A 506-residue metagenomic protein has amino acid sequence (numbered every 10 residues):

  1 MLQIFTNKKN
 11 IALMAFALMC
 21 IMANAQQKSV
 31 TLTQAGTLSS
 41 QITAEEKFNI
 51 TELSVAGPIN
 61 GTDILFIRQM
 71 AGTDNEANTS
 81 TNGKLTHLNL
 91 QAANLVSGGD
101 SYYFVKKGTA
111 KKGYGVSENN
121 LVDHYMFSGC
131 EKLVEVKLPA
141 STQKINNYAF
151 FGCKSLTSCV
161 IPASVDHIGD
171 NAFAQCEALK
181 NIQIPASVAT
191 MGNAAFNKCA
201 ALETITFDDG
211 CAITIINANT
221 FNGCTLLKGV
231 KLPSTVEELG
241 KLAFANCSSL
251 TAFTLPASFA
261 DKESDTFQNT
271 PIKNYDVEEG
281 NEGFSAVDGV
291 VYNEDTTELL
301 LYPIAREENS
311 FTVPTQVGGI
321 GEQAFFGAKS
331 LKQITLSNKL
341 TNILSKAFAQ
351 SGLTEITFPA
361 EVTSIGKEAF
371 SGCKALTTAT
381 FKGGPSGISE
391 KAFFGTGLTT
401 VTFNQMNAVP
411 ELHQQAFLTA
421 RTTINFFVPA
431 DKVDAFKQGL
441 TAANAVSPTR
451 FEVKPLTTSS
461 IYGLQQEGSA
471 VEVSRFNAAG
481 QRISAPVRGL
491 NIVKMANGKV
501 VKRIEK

Functional and structural regions predicted by a protein language model:
M1, N7, I492-K506: C-terminal tail/sorting-segment detector
M1-Q27: Bacterial Sec-dependent N-terminal signal peptides
Q27-T33, T51-I59, A77-Y102, K107-N120 (+14 more regions): Structural signature of tandem-repeat unit edges
L53, V291, F436, S459-L464 (+2 more regions): Terminal processing/anchoring signals of secreted or surface-associated proteins and related intramolecular
D123-M126, N146-F151, G169-A174, G192-A195 (+9 more regions): Consensus positions within tandem repeat domains that build extended binding/scaffold surfaces
Q438-S460: A recurrent domain-boundary module in secreted/ectodomain proteins
P455-R482: Residue-level detector of functionally pivotal "anchor" positions at catalytic/ligand-binding pockets or at interdomain
N477-K499: Short, surface-exposed loop/turn motifs with a glycine/proline- and acidic-biased composition
